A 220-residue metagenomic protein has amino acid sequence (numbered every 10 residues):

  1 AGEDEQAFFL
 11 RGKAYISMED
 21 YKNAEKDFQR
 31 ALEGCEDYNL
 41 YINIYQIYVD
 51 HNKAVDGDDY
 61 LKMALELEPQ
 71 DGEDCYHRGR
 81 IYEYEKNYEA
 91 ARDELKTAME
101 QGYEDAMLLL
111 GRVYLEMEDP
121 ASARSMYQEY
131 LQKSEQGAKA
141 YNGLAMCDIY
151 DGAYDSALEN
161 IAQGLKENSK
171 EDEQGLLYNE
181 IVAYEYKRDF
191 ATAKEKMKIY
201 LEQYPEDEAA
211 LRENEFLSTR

Functional and structural regions predicted by a protein language model:
G2-E3, C35-E36, P69, Q101-Y103 (+3 more regions): Short coil turns that delineate tetratricopeptide repeat
Q6, N39-L40, E73, D105 (+3 more regions): Start-of-helix register in tetratricopeptide repeats
L10, N43-I44, H77, L109-R112 (+3 more regions): Canonical tetratricopeptide repeat
S17, I47-H51, Y84-E85, E116-M117 (+3 more regions): Register position in tetratricopeptide repeats
Y178-V182, Y186-R220: Terminal, low-structured helical/coil segments at or just beyond the last alpha-helical repeat
